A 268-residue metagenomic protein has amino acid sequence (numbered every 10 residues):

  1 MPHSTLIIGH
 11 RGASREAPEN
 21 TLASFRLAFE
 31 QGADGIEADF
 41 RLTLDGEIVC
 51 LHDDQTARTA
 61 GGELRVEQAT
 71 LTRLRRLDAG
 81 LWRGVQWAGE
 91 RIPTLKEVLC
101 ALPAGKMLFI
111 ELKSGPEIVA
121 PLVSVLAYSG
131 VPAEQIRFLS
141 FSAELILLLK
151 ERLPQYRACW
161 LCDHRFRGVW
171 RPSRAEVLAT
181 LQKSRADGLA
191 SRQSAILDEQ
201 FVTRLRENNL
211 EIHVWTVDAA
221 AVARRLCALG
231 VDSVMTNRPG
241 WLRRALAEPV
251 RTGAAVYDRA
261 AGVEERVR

Functional and structural regions predicted by a protein language model:
M1-R268: Phosphate-group recognition and catalysis centered on beta-loop-alpha active-site segments
